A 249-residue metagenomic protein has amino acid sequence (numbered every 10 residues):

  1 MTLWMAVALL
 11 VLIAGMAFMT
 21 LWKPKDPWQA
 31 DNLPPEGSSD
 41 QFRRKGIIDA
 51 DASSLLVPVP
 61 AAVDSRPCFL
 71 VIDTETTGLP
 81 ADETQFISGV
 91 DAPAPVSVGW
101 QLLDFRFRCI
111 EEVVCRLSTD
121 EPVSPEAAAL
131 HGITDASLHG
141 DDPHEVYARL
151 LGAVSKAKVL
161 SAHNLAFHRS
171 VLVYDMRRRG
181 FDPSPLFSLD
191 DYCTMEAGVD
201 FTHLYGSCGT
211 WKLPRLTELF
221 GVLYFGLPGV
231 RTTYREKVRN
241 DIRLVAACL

Functional and structural regions predicted by a protein language model:
M1, M19, I72-E75, C193: Intrinsically disordered/low-complexity terminal segments and short unstructured peptides
M1-L10: Feature marks short, highly hydrophobic, charge-poor N-terminal signal-anchor/signal peptide-like helices that anchor
L9-L12, M16, Q41-R44, E196: Compositionally biased, low-complexity segments enriched in small residues
I13-D31: Cytosolic-side junction of a single-pass transmembrane alpha-helix
W22, W28, P60, P67-C68 (+3 more regions): Metal-dependent phosphoesterase core characteristic of DEDDh/y 3'-5' exonuclease domains
D31-R106: Entry/capping segment at the start of metal-dependent catalytic domains with acidic active-site entry clusters
L55-P58, C115, E145-R149: A generic local structural motif
A128-A148: Metal-dependent phosphoesterase signature
